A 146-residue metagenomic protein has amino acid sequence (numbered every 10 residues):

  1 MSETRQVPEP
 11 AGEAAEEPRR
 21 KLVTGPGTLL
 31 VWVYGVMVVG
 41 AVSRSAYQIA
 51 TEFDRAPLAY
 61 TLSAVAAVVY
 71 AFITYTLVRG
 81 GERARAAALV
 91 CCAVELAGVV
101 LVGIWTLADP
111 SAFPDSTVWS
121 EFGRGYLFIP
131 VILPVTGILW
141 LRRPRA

Functional and structural regions predicted by a protein language model:
S2-V38: Cytosolic juxtamembrane helix and N-cap/initiation of the first transmembrane helix
P26-L30, S45-A66: Transmembrane alpha-helix entry/boundary detector in multi-pass membrane proteins
V33-V36, L58-V65, A87-V94, G125-I129: Physicochemical signature of membrane-embedded alpha-helices that form the seven-helix bundle of GPCRs, emphasizing
A41-Q48, V94-P110: C-terminal TM-helix exit segments that contain a strictly Trp-centered aromatic cap at the helix terminus
Y75-V99: Loop-to-transmembrane helix junctions at the membrane interface
I104-F122: Interfacial non-cytosolic loop connecting adjacent transmembrane helices
S116-T136: Individual transmembrane alpha-helices with interfacial aromatic-anchor signatures
W140-A146: Membrane-interface capping segments at transmembrane-helix boundaries
